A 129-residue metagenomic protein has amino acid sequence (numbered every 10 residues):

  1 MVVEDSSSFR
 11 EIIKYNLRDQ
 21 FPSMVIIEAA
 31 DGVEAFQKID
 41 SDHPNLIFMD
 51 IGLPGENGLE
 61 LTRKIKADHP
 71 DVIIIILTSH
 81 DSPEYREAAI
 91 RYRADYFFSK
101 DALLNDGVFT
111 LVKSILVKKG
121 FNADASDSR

Functional and structural regions predicted by a protein language model:
E4: Conserved acidic carboxylate
S7-I27: Two-component/phosphorelay signaling modules centered on CheY-like receiver
E28-L46: Acidic, metal-coordinating helix/loop segments flanking the phosphotransfer/catalytic sites of two-component signaling
D31, N57-E60: Acidic catalytic/metal-coordinating carboxylates
Q37, L59-P70: Short amphipathic alpha-helix used as the core "switch/output" element in two-component signaling
P54, S82: The feature encodes the CheY-like receiver
G58, I90-Y96: As written
